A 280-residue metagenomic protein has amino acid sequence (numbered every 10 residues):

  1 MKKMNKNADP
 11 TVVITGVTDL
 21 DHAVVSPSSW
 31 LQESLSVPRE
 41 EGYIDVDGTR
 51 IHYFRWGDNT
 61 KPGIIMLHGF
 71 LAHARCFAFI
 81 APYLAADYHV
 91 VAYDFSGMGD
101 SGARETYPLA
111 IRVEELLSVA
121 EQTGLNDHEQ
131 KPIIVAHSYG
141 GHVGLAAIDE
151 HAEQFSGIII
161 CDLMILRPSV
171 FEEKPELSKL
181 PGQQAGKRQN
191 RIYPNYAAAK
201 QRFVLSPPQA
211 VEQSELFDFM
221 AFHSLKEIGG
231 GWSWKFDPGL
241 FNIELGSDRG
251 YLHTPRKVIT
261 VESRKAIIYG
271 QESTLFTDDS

Functional and structural regions predicted by a protein language model:
M1-I64, A86-Y88, L125-E129: Alpha/beta-hydrolase fold catalytic core
V46-T49, F54, A92-V135: Active-site loop/oxyanion-hole signature of alpha/beta-hydrolase fold enzymes
T49-D100: Conserved HGGG/HGGXW glycine-rich cap/lid loop of the alpha/beta-hydrolase fold
I65-G69, H137, Y269: The conserved beta1-alpha1 loop
D87, E129-E173: Conserved hydrolase catalytic core segment
C161-P194: A catalytic-pocket lid/entrance helix-loop region that shapes and gates access to the active site across common
R188-D248: Conserved alpha/beta-hydrolase catalytic His-Asp/Glu region
K226-S280: Conserved serine/cysteine hydrolase catalytic core
